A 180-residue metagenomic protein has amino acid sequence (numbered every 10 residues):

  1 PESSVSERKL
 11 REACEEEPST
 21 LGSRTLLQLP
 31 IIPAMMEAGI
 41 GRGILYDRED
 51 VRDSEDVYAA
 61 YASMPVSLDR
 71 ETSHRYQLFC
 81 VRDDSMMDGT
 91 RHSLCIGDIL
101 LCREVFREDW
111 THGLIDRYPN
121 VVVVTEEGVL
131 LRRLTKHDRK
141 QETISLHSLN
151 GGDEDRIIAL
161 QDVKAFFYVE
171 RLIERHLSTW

Functional and structural regions predicted by a protein language model:
P1-I96, F106-D109, R175-W180: Short, positionally conserved secondary-structure boundary motifs
T72-W180: Acidic/glycine-rich C-terminal interaction modules and beta/coil loop segments that lie outside canonical DNA-binding
